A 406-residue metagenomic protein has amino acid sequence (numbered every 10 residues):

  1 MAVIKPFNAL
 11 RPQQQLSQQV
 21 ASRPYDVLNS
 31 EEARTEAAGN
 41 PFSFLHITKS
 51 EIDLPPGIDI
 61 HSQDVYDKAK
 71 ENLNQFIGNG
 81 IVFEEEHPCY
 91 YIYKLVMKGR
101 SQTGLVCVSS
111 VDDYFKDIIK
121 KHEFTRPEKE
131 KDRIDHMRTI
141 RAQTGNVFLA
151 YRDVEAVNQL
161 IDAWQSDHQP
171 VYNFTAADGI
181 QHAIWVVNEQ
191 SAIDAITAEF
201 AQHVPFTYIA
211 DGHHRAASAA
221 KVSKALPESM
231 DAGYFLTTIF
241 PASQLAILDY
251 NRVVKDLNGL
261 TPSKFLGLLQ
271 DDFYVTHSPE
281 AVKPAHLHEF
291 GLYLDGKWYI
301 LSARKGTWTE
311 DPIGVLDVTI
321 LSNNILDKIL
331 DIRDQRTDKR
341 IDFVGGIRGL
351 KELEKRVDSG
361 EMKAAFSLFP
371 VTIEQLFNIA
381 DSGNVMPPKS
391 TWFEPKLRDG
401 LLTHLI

Functional and structural regions predicted by a protein language model:
M1-I406: Surface-exposed, charge/polar-rich loops and edge strands
